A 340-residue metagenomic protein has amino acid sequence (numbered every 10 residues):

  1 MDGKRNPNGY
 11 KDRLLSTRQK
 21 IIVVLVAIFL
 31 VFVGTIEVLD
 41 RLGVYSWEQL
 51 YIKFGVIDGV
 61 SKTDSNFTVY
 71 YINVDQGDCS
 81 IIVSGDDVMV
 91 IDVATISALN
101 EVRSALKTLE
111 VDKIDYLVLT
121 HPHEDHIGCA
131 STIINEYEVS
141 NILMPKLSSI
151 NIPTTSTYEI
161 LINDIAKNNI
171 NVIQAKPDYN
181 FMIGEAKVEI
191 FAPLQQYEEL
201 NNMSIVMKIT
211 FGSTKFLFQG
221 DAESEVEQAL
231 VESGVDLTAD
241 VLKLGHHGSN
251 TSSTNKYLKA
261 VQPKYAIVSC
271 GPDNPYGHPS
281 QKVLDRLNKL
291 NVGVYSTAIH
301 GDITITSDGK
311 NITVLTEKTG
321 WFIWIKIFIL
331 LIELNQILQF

Functional and structural regions predicted by a protein language model:
D2-F340: Non-globular, low-confidence helical/coil segments that flank catalytic cores
